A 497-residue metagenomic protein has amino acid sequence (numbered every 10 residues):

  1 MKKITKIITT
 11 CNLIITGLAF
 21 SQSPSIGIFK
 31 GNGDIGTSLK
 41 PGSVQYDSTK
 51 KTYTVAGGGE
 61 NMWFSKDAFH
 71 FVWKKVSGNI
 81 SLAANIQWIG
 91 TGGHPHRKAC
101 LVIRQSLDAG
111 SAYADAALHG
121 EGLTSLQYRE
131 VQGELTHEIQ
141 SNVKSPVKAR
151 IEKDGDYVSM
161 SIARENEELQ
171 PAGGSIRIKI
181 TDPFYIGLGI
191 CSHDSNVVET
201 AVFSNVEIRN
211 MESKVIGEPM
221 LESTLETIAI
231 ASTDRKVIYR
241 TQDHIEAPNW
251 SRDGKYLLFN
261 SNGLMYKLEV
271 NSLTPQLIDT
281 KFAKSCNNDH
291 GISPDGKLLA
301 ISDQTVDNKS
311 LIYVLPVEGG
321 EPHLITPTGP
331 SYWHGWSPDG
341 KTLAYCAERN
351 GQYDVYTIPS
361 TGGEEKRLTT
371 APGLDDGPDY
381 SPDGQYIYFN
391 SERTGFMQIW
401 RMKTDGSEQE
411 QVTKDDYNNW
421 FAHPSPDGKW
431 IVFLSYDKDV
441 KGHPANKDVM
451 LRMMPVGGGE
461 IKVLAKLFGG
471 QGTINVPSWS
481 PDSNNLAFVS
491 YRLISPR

Functional and structural regions predicted by a protein language model:
M1-S23: Bacterial Sec-dependent N-terminal signal peptides
I4, Q22-L39, L221-S223, S232-D234 (+2 more regions): Extended hydrophobic/aromatic-rich secondary-structure runs
I4, T10, S161-E165, G174 (+2 more regions): Composition- and surface-driven signal marking solvent-exposed, interaction-prone regions in large proteins
T5-T9, K51, V449-L451: Short beta-strand/loop turn elements enriched in aromatics
Q22-V215: Extracellular glycan-recognition regions
E212-R497: Sequence signature of WD/YWTD-type beta-propeller architectures
